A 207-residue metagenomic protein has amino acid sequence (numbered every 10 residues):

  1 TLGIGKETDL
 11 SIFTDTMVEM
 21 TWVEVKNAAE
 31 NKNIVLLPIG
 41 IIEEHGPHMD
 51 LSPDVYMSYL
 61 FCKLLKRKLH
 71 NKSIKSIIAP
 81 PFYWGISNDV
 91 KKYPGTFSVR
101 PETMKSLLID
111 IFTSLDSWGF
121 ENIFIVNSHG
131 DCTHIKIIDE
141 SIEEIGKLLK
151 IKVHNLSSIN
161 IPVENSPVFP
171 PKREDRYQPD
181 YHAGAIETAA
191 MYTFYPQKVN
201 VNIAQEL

Functional and structural regions predicted by a protein language model:
T1-F124, S128-L207: Extended, histidine- and acidic-residue-enriched regions that form the cofactor-binding/catalytic faces
